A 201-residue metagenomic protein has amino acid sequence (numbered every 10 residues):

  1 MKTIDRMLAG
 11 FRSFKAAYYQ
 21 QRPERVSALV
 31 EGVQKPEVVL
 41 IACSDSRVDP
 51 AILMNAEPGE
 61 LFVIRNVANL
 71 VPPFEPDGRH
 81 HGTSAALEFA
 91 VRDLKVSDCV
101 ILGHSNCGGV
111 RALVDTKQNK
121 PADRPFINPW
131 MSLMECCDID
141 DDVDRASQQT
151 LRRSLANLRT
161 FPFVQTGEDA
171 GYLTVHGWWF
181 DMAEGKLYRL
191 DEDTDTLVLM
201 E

Functional and structural regions predicted by a protein language model:
M1-P36, N69-S97, G108-E201: Divalent-metal-activated hydrolytic enzyme cores
Q34-A51: Conserved H-X4-D acyltransferase segment
E37-L40, E60-F62, S97-V100: Structural motif
I41-C43, R65, L102-H104, H176-D181: Short beta-strand segments
D45-R47, S105-G109: Gly/Ser/Thr-rich loops at beta-strand to alpha-helix junctions that form or flank small-molecule/cofactor-binding
R47-L70: Catalytic core of membrane glycerolipid acyltransferases/transacylases, capturing the structured, soluble-facing
